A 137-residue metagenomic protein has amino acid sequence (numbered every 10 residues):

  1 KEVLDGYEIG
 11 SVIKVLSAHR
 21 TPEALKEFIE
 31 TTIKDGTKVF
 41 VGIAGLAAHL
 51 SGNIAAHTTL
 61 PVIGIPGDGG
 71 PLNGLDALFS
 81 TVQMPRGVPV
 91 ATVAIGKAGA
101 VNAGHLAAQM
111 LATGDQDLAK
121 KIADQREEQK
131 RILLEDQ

Functional and structural regions predicted by a protein language model:
K1-G6, E30, H57-T59, A108-Q109: Short, solvent-exposed amphipathic alpha-helical segments in soluble enzyme and RNA/protein-processing domains
K1-R20: Glycine-rich phosphate/diphosphate-binding loop of Rossmann-like nucleotide-binding domains
Y7-G10, D35-K38, T58-P61, P85-V90: Short coil/turn connectors at secondary-structure junctions
V12, N73-Q137: C-terminal binding/interaction regions
L16-A18, G45-L46, G67-G70, I95-A98: Short, ordered loop/turn segments at secondary-structure junctions
H19-E30: Structural motif
P22-E23, L46-N53, L72-L75, A100-A103: Short glycine/serine/threonine-rich phosphate/pyrophosphate-binding segments that cradle anionic phosphate groups
F28-G70: Glycine-rich phosphate-binding loop
